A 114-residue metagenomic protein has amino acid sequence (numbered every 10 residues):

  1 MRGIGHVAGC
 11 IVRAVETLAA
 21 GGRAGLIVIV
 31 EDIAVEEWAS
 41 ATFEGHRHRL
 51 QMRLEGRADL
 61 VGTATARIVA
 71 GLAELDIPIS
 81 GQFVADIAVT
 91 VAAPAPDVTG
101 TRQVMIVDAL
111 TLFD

Functional and structural regions predicted by a protein language model:
M1-R47, E55-D114: Long, contiguous binding/interaction regions
